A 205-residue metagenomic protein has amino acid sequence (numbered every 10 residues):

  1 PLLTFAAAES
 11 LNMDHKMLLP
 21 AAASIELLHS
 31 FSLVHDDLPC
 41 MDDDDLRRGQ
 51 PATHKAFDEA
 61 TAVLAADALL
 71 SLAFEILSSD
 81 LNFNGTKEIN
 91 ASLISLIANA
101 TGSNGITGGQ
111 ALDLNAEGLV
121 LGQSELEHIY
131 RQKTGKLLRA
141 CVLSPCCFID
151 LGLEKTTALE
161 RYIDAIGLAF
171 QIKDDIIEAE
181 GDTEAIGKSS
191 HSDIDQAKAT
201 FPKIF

Functional and structural regions predicted by a protein language model:
P1-F205: Mg2+-dependent prenyl diphosphate-binding active-site environment of isoprenoid biosynthetic enzymes
